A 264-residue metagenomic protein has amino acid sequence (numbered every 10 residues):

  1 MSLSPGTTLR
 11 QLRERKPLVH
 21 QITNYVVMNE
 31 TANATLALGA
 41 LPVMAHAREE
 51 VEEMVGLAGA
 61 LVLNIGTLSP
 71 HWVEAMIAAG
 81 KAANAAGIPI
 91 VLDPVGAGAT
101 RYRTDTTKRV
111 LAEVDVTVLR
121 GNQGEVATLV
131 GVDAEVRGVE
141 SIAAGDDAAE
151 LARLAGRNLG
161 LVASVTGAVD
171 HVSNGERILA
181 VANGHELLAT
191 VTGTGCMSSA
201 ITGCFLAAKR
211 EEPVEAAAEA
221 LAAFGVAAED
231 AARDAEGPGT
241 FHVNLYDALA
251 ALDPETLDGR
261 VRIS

Functional and structural regions predicted by a protein language model:
M1-L41: Glycine-rich phosphate/adenosyl-contacting loop at the front of the ribokinase-like
N64, W72-G121: Glycine/small-residue-rich loop that forms an oxyanion/phosphate-binding "nest" at active or ligand-binding sites
Y102-I178: Conserved phosphate/ATP/ADP-binding segment of small-molecule kinases
T128, T192-A222: Short, small-residue alpha-helix embedded
L151-G156, P213-A227, L245-Y246: Short, well-structured alpha-helical segments that form the helix of a local strand-helix-strand
L179-T192: Short pre-catalytic strand/loop immediately N-terminal to key active-site residues, enriched for Gly-Thr
V226-S264: Charged C-terminal helix
